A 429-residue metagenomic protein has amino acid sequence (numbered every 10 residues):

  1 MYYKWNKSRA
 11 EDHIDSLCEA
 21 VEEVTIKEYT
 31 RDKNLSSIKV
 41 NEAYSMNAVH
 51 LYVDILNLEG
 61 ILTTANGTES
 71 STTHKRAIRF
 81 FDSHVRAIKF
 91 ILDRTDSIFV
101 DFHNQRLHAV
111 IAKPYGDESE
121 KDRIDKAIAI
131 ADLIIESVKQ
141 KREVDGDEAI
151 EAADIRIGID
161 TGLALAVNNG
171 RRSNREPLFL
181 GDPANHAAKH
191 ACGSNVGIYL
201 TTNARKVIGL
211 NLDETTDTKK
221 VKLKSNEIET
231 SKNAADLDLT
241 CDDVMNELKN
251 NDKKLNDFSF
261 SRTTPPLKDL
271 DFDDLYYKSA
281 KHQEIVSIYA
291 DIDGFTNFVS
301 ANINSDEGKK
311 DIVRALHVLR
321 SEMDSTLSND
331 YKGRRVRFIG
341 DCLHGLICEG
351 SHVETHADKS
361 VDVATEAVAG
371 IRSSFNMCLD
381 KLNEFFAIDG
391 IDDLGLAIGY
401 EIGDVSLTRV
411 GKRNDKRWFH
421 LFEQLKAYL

Functional and structural regions predicted by a protein language model:
M1-H50, N57, N174-E176, H186 (+5 more regions): Intrinsically disordered, glycine/charged-rich C-terminal tails and inter-domain linkers that flank nucleotidyl cyclase
N6-D15, E69-T72, D117-R123, G158-G162 (+4 more regions): A broad, low-specificity signal for short, low-complexity segments enriched in glycine/proline and polar/charged
E19-T25, S71-T72, R79-D82, A127-D132 (+5 more regions): N-terminal start-of-chain detector that recognizes signal peptides and the immediate post-cleavage beginning
S37-D122, K126, L275-D362: Catalytic NTP-binding/metal-coordinating core of nucleotidyl cyclase/transferase enzymes
R86-F90, A191-L200, A234-L239, E322-L327: Low-complexity, flexible helical/coil segments
K113-S231, G350-L429: Catalytic beta-strand-to-alpha-helix segment of the class III nucleotidyl cyclase homology domain
L267-D273, S325, M377-E384: A Trp-anchored, charged/polar loop motif used as the substrate-binding/catalytic surface of acyl/ester-handling
